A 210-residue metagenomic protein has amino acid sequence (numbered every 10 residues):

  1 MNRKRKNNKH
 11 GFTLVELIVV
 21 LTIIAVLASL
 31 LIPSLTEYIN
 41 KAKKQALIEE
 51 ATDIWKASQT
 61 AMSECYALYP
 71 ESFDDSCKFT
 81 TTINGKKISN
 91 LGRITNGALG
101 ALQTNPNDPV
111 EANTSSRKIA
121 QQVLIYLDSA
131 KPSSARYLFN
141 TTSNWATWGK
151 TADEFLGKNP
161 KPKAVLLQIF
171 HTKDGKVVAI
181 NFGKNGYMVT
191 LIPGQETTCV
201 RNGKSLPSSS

Functional and structural regions predicted by a protein language model:
M1-F12: N-terminal leader/signal peptides at the extreme start of proteins
R3, S29, K44: Short, conserved catalytic or interaction motifs in soluble domains
I18-S34: Alpha-helical hydrophobic helix detector
S34-W55, C65: Aliphatic-rich helix starts adjacent to a transmembrane/signal segment
K56-T81: Alpha-helix exit/C-cap motif
S76-K163, L206: Surface-exposed intrinsically disordered loops and tails
N144-S210: Short, surface-exposed interaction loops/tails
